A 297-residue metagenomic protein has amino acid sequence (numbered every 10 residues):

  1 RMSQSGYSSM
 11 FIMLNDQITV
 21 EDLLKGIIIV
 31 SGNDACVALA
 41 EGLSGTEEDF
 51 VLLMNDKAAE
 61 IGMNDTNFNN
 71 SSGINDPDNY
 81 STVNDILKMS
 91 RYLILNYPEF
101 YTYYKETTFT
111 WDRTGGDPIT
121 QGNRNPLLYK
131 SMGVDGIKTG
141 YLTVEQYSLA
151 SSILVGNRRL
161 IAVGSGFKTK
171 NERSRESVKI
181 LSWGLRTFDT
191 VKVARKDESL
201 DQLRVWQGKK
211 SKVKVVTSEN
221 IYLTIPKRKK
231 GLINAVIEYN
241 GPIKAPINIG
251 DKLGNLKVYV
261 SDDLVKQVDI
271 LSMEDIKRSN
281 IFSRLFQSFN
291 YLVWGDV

Functional and structural regions predicted by a protein language model:
R1-L95: Active-site-adjacent loops and short helices of periplasmic peptidoglycan-processing enzymes
M63-N64, D78-Y80, N84-V297: Domain-terminus/edge residues, biased toward the C-terminal soluble/receptor-binding domains of extracytoplasmic
